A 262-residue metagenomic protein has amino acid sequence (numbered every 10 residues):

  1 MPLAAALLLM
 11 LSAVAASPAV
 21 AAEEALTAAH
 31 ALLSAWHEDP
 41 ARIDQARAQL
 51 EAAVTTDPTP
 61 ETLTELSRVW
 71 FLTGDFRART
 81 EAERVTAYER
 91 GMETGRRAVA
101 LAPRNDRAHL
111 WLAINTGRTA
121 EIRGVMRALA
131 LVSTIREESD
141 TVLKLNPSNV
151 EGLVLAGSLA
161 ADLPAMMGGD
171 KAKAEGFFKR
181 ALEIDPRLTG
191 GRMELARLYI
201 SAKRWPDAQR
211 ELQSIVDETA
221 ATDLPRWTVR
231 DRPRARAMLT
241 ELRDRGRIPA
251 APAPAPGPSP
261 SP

Functional and structural regions predicted by a protein language model:
A16-D75: N-terminal leader/linker segments that initiate helical-solenoid repeat arrays
P40-Q45, R79-E93, M126-E138, M167-R180 (+1 more regions): Structural signature of tandem alpha-helical TPR/SEL1-like repeats, specifically the intra-repeat loop/turn
T59-P60, N105, N149, L188 (+1 more regions): Residue-level recognition of tetratricopeptide repeat
T62-L63, A108, G152, G191 (+1 more regions): TPR alpha-solenoid repeat register
S201-K203, Q209-P262: Terminal, low-structured helical/coil segments at or just beyond the last alpha-helical repeat
